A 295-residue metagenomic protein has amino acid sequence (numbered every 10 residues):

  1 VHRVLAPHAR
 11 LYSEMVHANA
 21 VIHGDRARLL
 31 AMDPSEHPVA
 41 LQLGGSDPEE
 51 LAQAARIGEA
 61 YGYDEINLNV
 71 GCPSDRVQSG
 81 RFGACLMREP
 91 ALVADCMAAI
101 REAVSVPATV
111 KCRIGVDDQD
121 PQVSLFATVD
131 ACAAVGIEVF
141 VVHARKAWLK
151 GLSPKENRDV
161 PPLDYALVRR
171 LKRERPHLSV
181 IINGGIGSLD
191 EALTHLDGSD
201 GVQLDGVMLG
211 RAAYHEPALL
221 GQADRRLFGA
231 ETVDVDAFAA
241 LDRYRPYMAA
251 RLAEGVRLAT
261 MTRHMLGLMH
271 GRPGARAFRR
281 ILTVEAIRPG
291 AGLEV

Functional and structural regions predicted by a protein language model:
V1-D64: Glycine-rich, positively charged N-terminal anion/phosphate-binding segment
V4-L5, A52-F82, P90-L178, V202: Alpha/beta enzyme core
R10, P38, P107, L178-S179: Proline-centered loop/turn at the N-terminus of a beta-strand
L11-Y12, A40-Q42, N67-N69, T109 (+2 more regions): Conserved beta-strand positions in the central sheet of alpha/beta enzyme cores
V16-A18, G44-S46, G71-P73, R113-D117 (+3 more regions): Active-site beta-loop-alpha junctions enriched in small/polar residues
R28-M32, A84-L86, F126-T128, N157-D159 (+1 more regions): Short, hinge-like loop/turn segments at secondary-structure boundaries
L43, A84-C85, V160, T232 (+1 more regions): Pocket-edge positions in alpha/beta enzyme catalytic cores
D95-A98, A103-S105, V116-D118, Q122-V139 (+2 more regions): Alpha/beta catalytic cores of nucleotide-metabolism and tRNA/nucleoside-modifying enzymes
